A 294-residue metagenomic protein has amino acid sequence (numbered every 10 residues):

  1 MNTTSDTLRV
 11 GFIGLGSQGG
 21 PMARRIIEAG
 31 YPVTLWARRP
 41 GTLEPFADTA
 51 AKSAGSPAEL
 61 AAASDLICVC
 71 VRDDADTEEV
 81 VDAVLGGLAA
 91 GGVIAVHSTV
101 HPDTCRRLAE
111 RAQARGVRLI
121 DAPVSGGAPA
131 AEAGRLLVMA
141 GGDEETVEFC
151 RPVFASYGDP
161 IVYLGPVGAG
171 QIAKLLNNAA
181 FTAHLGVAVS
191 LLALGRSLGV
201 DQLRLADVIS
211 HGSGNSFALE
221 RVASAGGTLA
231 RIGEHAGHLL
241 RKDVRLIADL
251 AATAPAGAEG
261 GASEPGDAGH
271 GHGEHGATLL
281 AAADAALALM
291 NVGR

Functional and structural regions predicted by a protein language model:
M1-V69: NAD(P)+-binding Rossmann beta1-loop-alpha1 motif at the extreme N-terminus of oxidoreductases
V10, T99-L176: Rossmann-fold dinucleotide-binding core
M22-I26, L108, L194: Hydrophobic residues within alpha-helices that form the first helical element adjacent to the glycine-rich loop
V33, S53, R118-I120, I161 (+2 more regions): Hydrophobic beta-strand scaffold residues
P57-R118: Rossmann-fold NAD(P) dinucleotide-binding segment
A169-R294: Helical "substrate-binding/catalytic lid" subdomain of Rossmann-like NAD(P)-dependent dehydrogenases/reductases
